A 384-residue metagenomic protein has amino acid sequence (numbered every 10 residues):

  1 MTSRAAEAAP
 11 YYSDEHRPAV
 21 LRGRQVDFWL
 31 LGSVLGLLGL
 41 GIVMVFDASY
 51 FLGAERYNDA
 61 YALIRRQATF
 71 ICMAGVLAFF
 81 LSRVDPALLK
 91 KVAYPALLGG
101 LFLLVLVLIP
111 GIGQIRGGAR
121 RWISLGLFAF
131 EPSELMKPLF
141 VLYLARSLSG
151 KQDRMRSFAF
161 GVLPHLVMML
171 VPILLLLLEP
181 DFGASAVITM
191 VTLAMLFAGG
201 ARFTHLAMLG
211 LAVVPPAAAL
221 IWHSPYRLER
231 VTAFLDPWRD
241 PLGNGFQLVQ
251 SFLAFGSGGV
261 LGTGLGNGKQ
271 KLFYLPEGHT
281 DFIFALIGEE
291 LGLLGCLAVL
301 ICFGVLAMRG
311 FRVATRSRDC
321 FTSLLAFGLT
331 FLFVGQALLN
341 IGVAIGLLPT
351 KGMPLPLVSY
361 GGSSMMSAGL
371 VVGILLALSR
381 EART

Functional and structural regions predicted by a protein language model:
M1-V20, L338-T384: A juxtamembrane structural motif centered on a specific transmembrane helix
A19-V34: N-terminal membrane topogenic signal
L30-D47, G53-Q247, A285-V343, L370-I374: Hydrophobic alpha-helical transmembrane segments of multi-pass inner membrane proteins, especially in bacterial systems
I123, M155, V162, V260-L261 (+3 more regions): Short clusters of hydrophobic/aromatic residues that line enzyme substrate/ligand-binding pockets
G126-M136, L178-P180, G259-G264, I283 (+1 more regions): Glycine/serine-rich anion-binding loops at beta->alpha junctions that coordinate negatively charged ligand groups
G259-L294, S317, F321: Long extracytoplasmic/lumenal interhelical loops at the membrane interface of multi-pass membrane proteins
